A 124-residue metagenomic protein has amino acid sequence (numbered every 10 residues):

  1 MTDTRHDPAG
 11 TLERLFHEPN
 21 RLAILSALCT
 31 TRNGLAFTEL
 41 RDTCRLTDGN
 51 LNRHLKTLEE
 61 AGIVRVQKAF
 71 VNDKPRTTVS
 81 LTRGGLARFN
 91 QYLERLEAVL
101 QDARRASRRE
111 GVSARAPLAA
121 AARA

Functional and structural regions predicted by a protein language model:
T2-D7, S26, A87-A124: Amphipathic alpha-helical dimerization/coiled-coil segments that flank or bridge DNA-binding/regulatory modules
D7-N50, V71-N72, T78-S80, A87: N-terminal helix-turn-helix DNA-binding core of bacterial DNA-binding proteins
L55-K56: Short, hydrophobic-biased segments on the C-terminal half of alpha helices that form "recognition helices"
G62: Glycine-centered, phosphate/nucleic-acid-interacting loop/turn motifs that mediate DNA/RNA or nucleotide
V66: Short beta-strand "wing" residues that participate in macromolecule-binding interfaces
